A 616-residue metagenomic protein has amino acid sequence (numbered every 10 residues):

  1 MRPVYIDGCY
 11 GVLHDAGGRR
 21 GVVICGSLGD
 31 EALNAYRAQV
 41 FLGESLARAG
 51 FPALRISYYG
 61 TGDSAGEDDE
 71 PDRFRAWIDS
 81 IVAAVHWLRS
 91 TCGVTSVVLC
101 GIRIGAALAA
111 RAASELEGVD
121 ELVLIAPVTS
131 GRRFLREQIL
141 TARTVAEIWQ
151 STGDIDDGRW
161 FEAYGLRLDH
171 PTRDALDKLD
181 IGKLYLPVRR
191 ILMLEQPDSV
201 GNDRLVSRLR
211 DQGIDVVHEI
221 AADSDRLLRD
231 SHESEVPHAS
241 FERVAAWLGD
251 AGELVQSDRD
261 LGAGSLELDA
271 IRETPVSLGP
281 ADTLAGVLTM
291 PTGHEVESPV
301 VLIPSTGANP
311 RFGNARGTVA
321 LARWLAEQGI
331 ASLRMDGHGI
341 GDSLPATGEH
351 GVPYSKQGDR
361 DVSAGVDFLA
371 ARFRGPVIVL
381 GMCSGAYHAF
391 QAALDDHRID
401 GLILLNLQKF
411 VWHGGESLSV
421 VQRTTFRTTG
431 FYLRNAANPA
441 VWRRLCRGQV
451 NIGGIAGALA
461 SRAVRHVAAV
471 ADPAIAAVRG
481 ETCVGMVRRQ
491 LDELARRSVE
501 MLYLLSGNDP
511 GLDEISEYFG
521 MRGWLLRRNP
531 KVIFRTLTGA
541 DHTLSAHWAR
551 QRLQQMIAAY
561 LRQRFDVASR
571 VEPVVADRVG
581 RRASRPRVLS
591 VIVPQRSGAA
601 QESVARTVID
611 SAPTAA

Functional and structural regions predicted by a protein language model:
M1-G17, D250-V296, A546: N-terminal cap/lid segment of alpha/beta-hydrolase-fold proteins
P3-I6, D72, L116-F241, A245 (+2 more regions): The alpha/beta-hydrolase serine catalytic core
A16-S57, T292-R334: Short, surface-exposed "cap/lid" segments of acyl-processing enzymes
L28, P52, S57-G62, V128 (+6 more regions): Short beta-to-alpha linker loops that shape the active-site pocket of alpha/beta-hydrolase fold enzymes
S57-D72, M335-V352: Glycine-rich "HGGG/HGxG" loop immediately N-terminal to the catalytic nucleophile of the alpha/beta-hydrolase
E70-S90, H350-A371: Alpha/beta-hydrolase active-site loop
C100-A109, L380-A389: Gly/Ala-rich beta-loop-alpha elbow adjacent to hydrolase catalytic centers
H232-D269, A540-T543, H547-R596, Q601-A616: Catalytic active-site module of serine/aspartate enzymes centered on a nucleophile-bearing elbow/loop
